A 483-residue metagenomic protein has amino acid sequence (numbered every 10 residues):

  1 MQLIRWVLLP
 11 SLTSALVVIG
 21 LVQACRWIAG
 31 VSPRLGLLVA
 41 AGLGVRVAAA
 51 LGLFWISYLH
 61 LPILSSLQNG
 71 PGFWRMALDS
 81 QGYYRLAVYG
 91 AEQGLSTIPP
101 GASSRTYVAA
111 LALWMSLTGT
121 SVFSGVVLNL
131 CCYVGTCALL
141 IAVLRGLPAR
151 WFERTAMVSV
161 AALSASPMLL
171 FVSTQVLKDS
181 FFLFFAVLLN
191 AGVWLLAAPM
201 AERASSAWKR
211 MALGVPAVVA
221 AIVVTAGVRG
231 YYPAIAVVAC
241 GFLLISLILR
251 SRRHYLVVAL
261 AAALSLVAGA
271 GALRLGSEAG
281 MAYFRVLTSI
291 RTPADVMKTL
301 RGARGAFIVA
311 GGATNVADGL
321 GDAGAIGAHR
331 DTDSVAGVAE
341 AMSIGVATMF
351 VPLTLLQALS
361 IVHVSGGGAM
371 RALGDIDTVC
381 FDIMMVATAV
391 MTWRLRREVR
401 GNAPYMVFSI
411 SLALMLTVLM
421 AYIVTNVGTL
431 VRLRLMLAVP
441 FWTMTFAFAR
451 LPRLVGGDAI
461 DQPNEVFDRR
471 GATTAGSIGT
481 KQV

Functional and structural regions predicted by a protein language model:
V18-Q23, C137, V351-R400: Hydrophobic, aromatic-rich transmembrane alpha-helices and their immediate juxtamembrane boundary segments
I19-C25, V127-A149, I383-A387: Transmembrane-helix motifs of polytopic, lipid-linked glycan transferases
W27, G146, R154, A201-L213 (+4 more regions): Membrane-interface helix-loop-helix junctions at transmembrane boundaries of multi-pass membrane enzymes, predominantly
V31-L37, S205-V215, I248-L264: Membrane-interfacial entry segments at the cytosolic side of transmembrane helices
I56-L86, L95-A110, T120, P352 (+1 more regions): Extracytoplasmic catalytic/substrate-binding loops of multi-pass membrane glycan-assembly enzymes
G101-A112, L117-G135: Loop-to-helix entry region of an early transmembrane alpha helix in multi-pass inner-membrane enzymes
F123, L140-A165: Transmembrane-helix signature of polytopic, membrane-embedded enzymes that assemble or transfer cell-envelope glycans
L170-F171, A204-G230, A236, G241-L244 (+1 more regions): Membrane-interface alpha helices of multi-pass inner-membrane proteins
